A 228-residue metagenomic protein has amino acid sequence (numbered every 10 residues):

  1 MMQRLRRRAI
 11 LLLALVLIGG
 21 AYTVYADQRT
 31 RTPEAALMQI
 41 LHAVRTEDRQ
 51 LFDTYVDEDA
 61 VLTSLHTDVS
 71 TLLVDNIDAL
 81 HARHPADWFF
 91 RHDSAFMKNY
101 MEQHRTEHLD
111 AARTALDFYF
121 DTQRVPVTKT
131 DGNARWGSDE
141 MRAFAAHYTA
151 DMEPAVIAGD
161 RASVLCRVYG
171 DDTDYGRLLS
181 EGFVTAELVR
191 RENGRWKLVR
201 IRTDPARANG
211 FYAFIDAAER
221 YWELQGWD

Functional and structural regions predicted by a protein language model:
M1-L5: Short, Lys/Arg-rich N-terminal segment immediately upstream of the first membrane anchor
R6-I10: Alpha-helical transmembrane segments of integral membrane proteins
L11-N99, Q103: Short, low-complexity N-terminal intrinsically disordered segments enriched in polar/charged residues
A14-L17, H92, A111, T128 (+2 more regions): Alpha-helical protein-protein interaction elements
L17-G20, A95, T114, D131 (+2 more regions): Alpha-helical structural elements
T23, T30-T32, T46, T54 (+11 more regions): Residue-identity detector for threonine
V74-R177: Surface-exposed, charged secondary-structure patches
A134-D228: Low-complexity, intrinsically disordered terminal/linker segments enriched in charged and Gly/Pro repeats
